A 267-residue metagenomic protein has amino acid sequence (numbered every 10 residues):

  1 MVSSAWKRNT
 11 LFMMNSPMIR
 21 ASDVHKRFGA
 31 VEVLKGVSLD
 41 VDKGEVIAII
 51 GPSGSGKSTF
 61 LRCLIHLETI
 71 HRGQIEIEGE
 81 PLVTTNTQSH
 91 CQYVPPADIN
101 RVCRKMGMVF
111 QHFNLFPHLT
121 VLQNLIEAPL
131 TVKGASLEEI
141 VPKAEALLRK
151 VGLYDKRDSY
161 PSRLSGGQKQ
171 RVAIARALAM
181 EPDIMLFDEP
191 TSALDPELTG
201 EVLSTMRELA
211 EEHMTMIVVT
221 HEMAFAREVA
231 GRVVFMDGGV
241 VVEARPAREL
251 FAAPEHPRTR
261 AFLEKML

Functional and structural regions predicted by a protein language model:
G73-T87: Conserved ABC transporter NBD signature motif
L119-E127: Short coil-to-helix segment of the ABC ATPase nucleotide-binding domain corresponding to the Q-loop/switch region
Y160-L164, Q168: Conserved ABC ATPase signature
A179-D183: A short, proline-enriched helix->beta-strand linker immediately N-terminal to the Walker B motif in ABC-type P-loop
M185-D188: Catalytic Walker B motif of ABC-type/P-loop ATPase nucleotide-binding domains
P196-L198: Helix N-cap at the start of a conserved alpha-helix in ABC-type nucleotide-binding domains
